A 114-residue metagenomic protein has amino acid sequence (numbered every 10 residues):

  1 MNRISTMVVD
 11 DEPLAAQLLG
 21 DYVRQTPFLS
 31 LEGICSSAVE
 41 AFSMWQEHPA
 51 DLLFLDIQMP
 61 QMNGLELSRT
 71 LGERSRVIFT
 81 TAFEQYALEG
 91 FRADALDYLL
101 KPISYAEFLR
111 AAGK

Functional and structural regions predicted by a protein language model:
R3-L14, L19-V23, L53: Conserved acidic segment of CheY-like receiver
V8, I34, F79-T80: Conserved SAM-binding loop
L19, C35, A87-G90: Generic structural signal for conserved hydrophobic packing positions in ordered secondary structure
Y22-Q25, M44: Alpha-helical interaction/dimerization surfaces of two-component signaling modules
T26-L31, S75: A generic structural motif
L31-E32, Y98: Generic structural signal for residues in well-ordered beta-strands
E32-V39: Conserved Asp/Asn-Gly motif in the active-site loop of CheY-like receiver
F42-K114: CheY-like receiver
